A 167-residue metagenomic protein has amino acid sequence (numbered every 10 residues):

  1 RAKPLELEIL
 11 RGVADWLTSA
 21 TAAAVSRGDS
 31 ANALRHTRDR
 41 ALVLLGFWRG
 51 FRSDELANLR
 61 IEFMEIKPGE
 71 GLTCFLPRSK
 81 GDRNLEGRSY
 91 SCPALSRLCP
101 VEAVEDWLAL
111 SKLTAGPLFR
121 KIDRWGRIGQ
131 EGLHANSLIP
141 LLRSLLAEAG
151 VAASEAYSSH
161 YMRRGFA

Functional and structural regions predicted by a protein language model:
R1-A167: Extended, non-catalytic subsegments within catalytic or DNA/protein-binding/adaptor domains
